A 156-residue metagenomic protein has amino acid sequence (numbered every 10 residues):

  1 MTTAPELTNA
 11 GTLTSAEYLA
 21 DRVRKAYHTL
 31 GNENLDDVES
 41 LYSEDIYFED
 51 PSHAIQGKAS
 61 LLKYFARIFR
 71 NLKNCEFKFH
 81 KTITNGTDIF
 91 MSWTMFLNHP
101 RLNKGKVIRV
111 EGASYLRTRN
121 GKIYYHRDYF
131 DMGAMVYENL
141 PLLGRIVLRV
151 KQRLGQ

Functional and structural regions predicted by a protein language model:
M1-D36, S40, L154: Short, low-complexity N-terminal intrinsically disordered segments enriched in polar/charged residues
T2-N9, R70-E76, I83-Q156: A beta-strand edge to alpha-helix "cap/lid" segment located at domain peripheries
Y18, S60, I108: Soluble or luminal CAZymes and related metallo-dependent hydrolases
V23-T29, P51, F79, G112: Short, charged low-complexity linear motifs
L35-E39, S43-G86: A solvent-exposed, acidic/Ser-Thr-rich amphipathic alpha-helical stretch
